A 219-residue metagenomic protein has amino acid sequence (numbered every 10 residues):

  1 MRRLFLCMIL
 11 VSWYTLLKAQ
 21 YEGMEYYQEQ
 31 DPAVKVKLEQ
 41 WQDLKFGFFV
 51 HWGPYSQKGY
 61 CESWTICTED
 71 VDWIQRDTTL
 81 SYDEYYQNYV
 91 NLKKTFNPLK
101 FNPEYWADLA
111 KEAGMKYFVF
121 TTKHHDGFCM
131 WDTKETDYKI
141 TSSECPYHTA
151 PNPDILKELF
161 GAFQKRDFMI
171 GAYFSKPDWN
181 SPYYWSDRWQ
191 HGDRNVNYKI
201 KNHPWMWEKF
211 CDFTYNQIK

Functional and structural regions predicted by a protein language model:
M1-Q20: Bacterial Sec-dependent N-terminal signal peptides
Q20-K219: Mature catalytic domains of secreted/periplasmic carbohydrate-active enzymes
